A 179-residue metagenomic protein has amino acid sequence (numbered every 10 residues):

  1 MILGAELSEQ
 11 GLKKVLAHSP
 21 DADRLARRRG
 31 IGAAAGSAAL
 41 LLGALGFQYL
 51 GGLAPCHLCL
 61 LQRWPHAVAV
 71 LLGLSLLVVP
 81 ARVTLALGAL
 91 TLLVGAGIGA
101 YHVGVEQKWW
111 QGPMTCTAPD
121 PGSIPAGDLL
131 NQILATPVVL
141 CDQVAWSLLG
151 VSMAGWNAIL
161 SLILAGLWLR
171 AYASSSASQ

Functional and structural regions predicted by a protein language model:
I2-A26: Short, Lys/Arg-rich, polar N-terminal cytosolic tail immediately upstream of the first transmembrane signal-anchor
R24-A35, L76-A96, G166: Interfacial segments of alpha-helical transmembrane regions
G36, L40-G43, A69-L72, T91-Y101 (+1 more regions): Membrane-embedded alpha-helical transmembrane segments of multi-pass integral membrane proteins
L42-Q48, V94-W110, A126-G127: C-terminal TM-helix exit segments that contain a strictly Trp-centered aromatic cap at the helix terminus
Q48-L93: Alpha-helical transmembrane segments and their immediate interhelical/interface regions in integral membrane proteins
L58-V68, L130, L148-L162: Membrane-interface loop-to-helix entry segments
Q107-S152: Extracytosolic (periplasmic/ER-lumenal) interhelical loops and adjacent juxtamembrane/interface segments of multi-pass
A135-Q179: A hydrophobic membrane-anchoring alpha-helix module
